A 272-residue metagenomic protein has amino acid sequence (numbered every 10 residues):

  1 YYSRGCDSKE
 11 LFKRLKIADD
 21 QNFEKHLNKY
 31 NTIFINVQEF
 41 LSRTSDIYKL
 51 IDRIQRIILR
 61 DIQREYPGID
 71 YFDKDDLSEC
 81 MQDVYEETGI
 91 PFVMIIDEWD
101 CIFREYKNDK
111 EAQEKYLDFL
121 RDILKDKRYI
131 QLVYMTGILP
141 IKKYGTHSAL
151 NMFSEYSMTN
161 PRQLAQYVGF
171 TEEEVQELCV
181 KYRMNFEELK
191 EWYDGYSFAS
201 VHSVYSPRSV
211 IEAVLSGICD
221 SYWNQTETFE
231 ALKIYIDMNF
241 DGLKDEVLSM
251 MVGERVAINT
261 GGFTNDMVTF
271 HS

Functional and structural regions predicted by a protein language model:
Y1-S272: Phosphate-binding site recognition
